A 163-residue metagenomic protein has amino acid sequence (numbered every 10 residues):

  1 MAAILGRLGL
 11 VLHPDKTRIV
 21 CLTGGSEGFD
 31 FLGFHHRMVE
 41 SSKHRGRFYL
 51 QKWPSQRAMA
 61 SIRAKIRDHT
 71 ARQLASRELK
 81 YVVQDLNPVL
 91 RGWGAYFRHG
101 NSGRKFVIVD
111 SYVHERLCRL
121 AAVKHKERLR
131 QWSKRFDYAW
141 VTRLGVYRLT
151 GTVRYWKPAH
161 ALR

Functional and structural regions predicted by a protein language model:
M1-R163: Non-catalytic terminal/accessory segments
